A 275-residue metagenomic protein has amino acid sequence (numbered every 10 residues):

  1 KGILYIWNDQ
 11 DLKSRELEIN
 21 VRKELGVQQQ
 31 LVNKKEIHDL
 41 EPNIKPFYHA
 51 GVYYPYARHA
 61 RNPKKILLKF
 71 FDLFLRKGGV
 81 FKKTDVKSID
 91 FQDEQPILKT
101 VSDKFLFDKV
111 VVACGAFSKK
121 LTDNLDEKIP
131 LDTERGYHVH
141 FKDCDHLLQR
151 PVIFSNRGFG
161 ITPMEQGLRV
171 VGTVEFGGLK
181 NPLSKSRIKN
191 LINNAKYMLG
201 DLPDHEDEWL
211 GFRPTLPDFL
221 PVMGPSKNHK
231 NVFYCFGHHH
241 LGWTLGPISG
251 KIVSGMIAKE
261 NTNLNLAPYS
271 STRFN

Functional and structural regions predicted by a protein language model:
K1-K34: Dinucleotide-binding Rossmann-like beta1-alpha1 core, especially the glycine-rich loop that anchors the ADP
K13-K23, I44-K109: Helical element adjacent to the flavin cofactor pocket in flavoenzyme catalytic cores
Q29, S155-N156, K196-N275: C-terminal catalytic lobe of FAD-dependent flavoproteins
N33-K34, K82-D85, T100, E206-W209: Short loop/edge segments at beta-strand edges and connector loops that shape dinucleotide/nucleotide cofactor-binding
P55-D72, A116-F117, R187-N194, S249: Mid-domain beta-loop-alpha active-site segment that forms a flexible, acidic cofactor/metal-binding surface
S88-F91, Q95, K104-N231: Active-site substrate-recognition segment that forms the wall of the catalytic cavity or substrate channel
